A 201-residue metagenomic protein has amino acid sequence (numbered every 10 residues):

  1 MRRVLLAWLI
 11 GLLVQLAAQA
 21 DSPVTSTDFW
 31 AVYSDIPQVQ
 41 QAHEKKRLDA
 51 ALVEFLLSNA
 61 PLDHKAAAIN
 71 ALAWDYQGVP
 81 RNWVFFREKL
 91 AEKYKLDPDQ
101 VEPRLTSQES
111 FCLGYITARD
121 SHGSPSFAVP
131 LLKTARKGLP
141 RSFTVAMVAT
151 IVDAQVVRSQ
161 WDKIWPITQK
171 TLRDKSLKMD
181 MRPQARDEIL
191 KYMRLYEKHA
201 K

Functional and structural regions predicted by a protein language model:
V4-Q15: Bacterial N-terminal signal peptides
L12, A18-Q19, G138: N-terminal entry module detector
Q15-A18, G123, A128, A149 (+1 more regions): General "foldedness" signal
A20-P103, A154-K201: N-terminal alpha-helical interaction modules that lie
A67, A71, C112-R119, M147-I151 (+1 more regions): "A position-specific structural signal for the A-helix of alpha-solenoid helical repeats
N82-P140: Surface-exposed, polar helix/loop patches in the mature regions of secreted/periplasmic/lumenal proteins that form
S142-V145: TPR alpha-solenoid repeat register
